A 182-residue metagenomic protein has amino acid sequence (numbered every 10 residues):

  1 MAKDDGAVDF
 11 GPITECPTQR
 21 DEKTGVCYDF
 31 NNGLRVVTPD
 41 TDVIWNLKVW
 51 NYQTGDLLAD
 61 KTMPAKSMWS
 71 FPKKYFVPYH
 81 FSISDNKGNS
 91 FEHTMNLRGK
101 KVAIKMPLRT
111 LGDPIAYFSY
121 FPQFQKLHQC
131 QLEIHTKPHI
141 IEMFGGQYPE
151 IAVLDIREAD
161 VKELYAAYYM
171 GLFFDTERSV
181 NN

Functional and structural regions predicted by a protein language model:
M1-N182: Catalytic machinery of carbohydrate-active enzymes, primarily nucleotide-sugar-dependent glycosyltransferases
